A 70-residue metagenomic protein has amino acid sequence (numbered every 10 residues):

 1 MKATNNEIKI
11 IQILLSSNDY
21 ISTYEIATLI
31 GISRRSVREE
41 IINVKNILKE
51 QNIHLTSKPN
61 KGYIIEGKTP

Functional and structural regions predicted by a protein language model:
M1-P70: Short, basic/aromatic recognition patches that contact phosphate-bearing ligands
